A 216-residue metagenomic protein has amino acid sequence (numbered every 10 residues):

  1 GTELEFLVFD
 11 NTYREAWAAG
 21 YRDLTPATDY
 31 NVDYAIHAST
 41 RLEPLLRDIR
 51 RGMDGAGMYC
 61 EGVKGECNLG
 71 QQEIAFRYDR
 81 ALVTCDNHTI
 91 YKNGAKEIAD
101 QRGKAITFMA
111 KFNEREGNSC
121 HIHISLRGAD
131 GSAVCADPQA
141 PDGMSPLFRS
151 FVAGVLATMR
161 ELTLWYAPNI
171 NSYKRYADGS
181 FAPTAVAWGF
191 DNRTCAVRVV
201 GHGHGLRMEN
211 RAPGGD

Functional and structural regions predicted by a protein language model:
G1-D216: Glycine-rich, acidic/polar active-site loops that bind/position phosphate-bearing ligands
